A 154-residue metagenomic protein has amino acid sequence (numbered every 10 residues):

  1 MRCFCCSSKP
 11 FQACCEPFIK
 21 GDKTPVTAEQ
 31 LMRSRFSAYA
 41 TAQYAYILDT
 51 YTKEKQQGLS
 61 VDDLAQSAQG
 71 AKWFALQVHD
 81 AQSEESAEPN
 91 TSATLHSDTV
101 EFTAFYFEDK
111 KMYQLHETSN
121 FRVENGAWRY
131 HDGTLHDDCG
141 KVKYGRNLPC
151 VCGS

Functional and structural regions predicted by a protein language model:
M1-K9, K143-S154: Short Cys/His-rich zinc-binding micro-motifs
M1-S34: Short, low-complexity N-terminal intrinsically disordered segments enriched in polar/charged residues
C14, I47, F121: Hydrophobic pocket/interface hotspot
R35, Y39-Y46: Short helix-adjacent coil turns
D49-V78: Short solvent-exposed beta->alpha transition segments
E54, T99-E101, D138-G140: Replace "small metal-dependent catalytic modules" with "small catalytic or cofactor-binding modules
S67-Q114: Surface-exposed, charged secondary-structure patches
Y113-K143: Short beta-strand edge/turn micro-motifs at domain boundaries
